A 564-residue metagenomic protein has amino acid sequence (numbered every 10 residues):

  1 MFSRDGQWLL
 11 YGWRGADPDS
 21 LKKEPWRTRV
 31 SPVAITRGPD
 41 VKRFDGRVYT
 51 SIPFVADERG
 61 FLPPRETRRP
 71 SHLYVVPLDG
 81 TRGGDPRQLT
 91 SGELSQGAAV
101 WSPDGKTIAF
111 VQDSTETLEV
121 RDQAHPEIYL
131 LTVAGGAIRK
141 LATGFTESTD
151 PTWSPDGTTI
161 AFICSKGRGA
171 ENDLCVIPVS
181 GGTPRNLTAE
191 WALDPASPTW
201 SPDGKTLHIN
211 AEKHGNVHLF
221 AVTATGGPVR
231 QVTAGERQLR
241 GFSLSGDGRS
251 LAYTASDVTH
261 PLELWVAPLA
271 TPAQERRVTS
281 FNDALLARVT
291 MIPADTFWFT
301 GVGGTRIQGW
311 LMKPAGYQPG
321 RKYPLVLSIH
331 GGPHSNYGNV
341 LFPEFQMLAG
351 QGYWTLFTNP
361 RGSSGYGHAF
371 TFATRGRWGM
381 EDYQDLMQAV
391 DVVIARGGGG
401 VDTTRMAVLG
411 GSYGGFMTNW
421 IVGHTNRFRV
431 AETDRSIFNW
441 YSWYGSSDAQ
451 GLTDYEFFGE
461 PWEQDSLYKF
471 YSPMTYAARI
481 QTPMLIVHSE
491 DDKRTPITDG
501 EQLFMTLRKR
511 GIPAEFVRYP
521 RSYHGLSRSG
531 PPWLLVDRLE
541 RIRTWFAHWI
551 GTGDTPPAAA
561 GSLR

Functional and structural regions predicted by a protein language model:
M1, G12-H72, T90-Q96, V111-I128 (+7 more regions): A flexible loop/linker signature enriched in serine peptidases of the S9 family
M1-W8, A99-T107, P151-T159, P198-T206 (+2 more regions): Blade-terminus and WD-like Trp-Asp/Gly-His loop motifs, strongest in beta-propeller folds
L10-W13, P53, E66-L73, G97 (+7 more regions): Non-catalytic accessory segments flanking enzyme active sites
T28-R68, V75, R288-F297, G399-V401 (+1 more regions): Surface-exposed acidic, glycine/proline-enriched linker/cap segments that occur as 15-30-residue helix-coil
L78-R82, T132-G136, P178-G182, T223-G227 (+1 more regions): Short loop/turn segments that connect beta-strands within beta-propeller blades
E116, A273, T279-R405, G411-S412 (+1 more regions): Cap/lid segment of the alpha/beta-hydrolase catalytic domain
G350, F357-R564: Active-site-proximal cap/loop segments of hydrolase catalytic domains
